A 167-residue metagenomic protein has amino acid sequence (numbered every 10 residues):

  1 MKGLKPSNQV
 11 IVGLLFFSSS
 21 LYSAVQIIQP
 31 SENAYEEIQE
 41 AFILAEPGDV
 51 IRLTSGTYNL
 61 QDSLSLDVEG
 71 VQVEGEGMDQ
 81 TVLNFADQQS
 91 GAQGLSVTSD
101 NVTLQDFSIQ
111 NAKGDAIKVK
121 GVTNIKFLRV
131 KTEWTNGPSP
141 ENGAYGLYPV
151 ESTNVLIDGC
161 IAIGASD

Functional and structural regions predicted by a protein language model:
M1-I11: Bacterial N-terminal signal peptides that target proteins for export
S18-S23: N-terminal signal peptide c-region/cleavage motif recognized by signal peptidases
V25-T57: Acidic Gly/Asp/Thr-rich repetitive segments characteristic of extracellular carbohydrate-active and adhesion proteins
P30-E36, V50, G70-G114, N136: Right-handed parallel beta-helix/beta-spiral solenoid domain characteristic of secreted/periplasmic
E36-L44, N59-V68, V73, N84 (+1 more regions): Short, T/G/N/S-enriched strand-turn elements that build extracellular solenoid repeat scaffolds
D49, G56, D62, E69-V71 (+6 more regions): The right-handed parallel beta-helix/beta-solenoid scaffold, focusing on the short coil/turn and N-cap positions
T54, D67, E74-E76, N84-A86 (+9 more regions): Feature marks extracellular polysaccharide-active and adherence modules
Q61, F85-L95, N111-K118, S139-E151 (+1 more regions): Extracellular beta-strand/beta-solenoid scaffold signature
